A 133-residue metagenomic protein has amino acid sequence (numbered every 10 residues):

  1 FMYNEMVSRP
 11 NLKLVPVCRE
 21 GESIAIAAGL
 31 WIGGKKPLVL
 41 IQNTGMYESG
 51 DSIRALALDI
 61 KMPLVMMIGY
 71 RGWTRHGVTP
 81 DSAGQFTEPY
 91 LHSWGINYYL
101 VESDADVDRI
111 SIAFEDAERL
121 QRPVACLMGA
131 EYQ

Functional and structural regions predicted by a protein language model:
F1-Q133: Thiamine diphosphate
